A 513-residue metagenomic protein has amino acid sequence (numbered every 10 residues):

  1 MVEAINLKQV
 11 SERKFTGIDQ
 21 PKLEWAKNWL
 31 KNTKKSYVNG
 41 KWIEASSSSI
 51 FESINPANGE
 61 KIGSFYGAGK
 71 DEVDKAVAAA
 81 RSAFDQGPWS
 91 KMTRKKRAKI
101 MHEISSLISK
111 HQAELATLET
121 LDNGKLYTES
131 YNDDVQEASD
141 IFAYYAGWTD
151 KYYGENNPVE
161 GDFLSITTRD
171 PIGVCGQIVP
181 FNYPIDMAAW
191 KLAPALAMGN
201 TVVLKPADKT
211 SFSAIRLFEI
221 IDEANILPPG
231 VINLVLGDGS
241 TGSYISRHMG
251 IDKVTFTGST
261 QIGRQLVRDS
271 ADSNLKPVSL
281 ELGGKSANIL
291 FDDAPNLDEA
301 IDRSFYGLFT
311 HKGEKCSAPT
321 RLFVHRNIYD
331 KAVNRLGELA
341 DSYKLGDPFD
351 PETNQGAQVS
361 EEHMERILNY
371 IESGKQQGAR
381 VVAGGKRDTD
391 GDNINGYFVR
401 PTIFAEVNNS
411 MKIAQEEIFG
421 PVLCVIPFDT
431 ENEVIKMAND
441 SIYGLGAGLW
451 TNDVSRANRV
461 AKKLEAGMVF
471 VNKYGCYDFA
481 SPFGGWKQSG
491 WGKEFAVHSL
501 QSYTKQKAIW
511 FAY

Functional and structural regions predicted by a protein language model:
M1, E60-G63, I226, I251 (+4 more regions): Conserved C-terminal structural/oligomerization subdomain of aldehyde/semialdehyde dehydrogenase
M1-F65, K99, E103, K151-I178 (+3 more regions): Terminal low-complexity tails and localization/encapsulation signals of metabolic enzymes
G59, R97, E119, G199 (+8 more regions): Residue-level signal for inorganic ion chemistry
E60-Y152: Glycine-rich loop-to-alpha-helix module at the N-terminal edge of alpha/beta enzyme cores
K61-A68, D85-W89, Q177, N288-D292 (+5 more regions): Short, well-ordered beta-strand elements within core beta-sheets of diverse protein domains
F84, P88, S105-Q112, A116 (+18 more regions): Structural signal for hydrophobic packing residues in well-ordered secondary-structure cores of soluble enzyme domains
Y153-E299, F428: Rossmann-like NAD(P) dinucleotide-binding subdomain of oxidoreductase/dehydrogenase enzymes
Q261-N408, M437, V471: ALDH superfamily catalytic-core signature
